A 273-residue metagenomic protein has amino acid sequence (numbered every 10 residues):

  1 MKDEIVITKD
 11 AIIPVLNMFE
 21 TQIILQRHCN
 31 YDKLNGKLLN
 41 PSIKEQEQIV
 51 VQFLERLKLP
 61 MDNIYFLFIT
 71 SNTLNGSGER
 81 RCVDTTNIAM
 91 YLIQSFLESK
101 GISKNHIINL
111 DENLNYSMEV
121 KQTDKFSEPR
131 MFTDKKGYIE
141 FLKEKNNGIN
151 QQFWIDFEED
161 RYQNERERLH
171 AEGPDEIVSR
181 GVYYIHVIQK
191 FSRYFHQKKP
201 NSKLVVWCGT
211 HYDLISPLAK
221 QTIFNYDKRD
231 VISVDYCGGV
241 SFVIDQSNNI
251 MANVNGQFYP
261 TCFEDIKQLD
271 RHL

Functional and structural regions predicted by a protein language model:
M1-Y116, V120, R166-V182, Y226-N255 (+2 more regions): Active-site-proximal alpha-helix that buttresses catalytic centers in soluble enzyme cores
L34, R56, K135, F141-E144 (+7 more regions): Generic signature of intrinsically disordered, low-complexity segments enriched in small/polar residues
P60, F96-S99, D160, F191-Y194 (+1 more regions): Surface-exposed polar/charged interaction patches
S99-P174: Low-complexity, serine/threonine/proline-enriched polar segments
G181-M251: Active-site-adjacent alpha-helix immediately C-terminal to a catalytic or transition-state-stabilizing loop
L269-L273: Low-complexity, Gly/Ser/Thr/Pro-rich intrinsically disordered linker/tail segments
